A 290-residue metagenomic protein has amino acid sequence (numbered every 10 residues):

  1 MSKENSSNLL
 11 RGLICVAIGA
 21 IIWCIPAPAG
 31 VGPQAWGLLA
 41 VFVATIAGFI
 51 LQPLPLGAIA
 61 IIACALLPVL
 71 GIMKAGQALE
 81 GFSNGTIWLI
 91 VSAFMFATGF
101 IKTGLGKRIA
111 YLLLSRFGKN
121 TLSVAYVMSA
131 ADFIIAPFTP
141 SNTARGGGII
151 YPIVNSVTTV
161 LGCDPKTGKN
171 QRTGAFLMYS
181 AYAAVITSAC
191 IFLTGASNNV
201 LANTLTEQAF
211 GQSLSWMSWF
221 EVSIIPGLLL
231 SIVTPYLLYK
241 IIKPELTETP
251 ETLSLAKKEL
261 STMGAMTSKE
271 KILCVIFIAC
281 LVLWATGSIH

Functional and structural regions predicted by a protein language model:
S2-C24, N142-R145, L161-V275, H290: Juxtamembrane and boundary regions of transmembrane helices in multi-pass small-molecule transporters and channels
R11-V43: Hydrophobic transmembrane alpha-helices
L13-I21, V43-A47, I62-A65, V69 (+8 more regions): Generic alpha-helical transmembrane segments of integral inner-membrane proteins, especially permease/transport modules
C24-I25, I50-L51, V69-L70, F117 (+3 more regions): Helix-loop junctions at the membrane-solvent interface of multi-pass transporters, primarily the C-terminal
A27, A44, G57-K166, V275: Membrane-embedded alpha-helical segments and adjacent helix-loop junctions characteristic of multi-pass solute
P28-W36, V43-I61, S231, P235-K243 (+2 more regions): Flexible hinge motifs at transmembrane-helix junctions and intramembrane kinks/re-entrant loops in multi-pass membrane
A29-G32, G71-G81, N203-L214, S218 (+1 more regions): Transmembrane helix-loop junctions at the membrane interface of multipass transporters and ion channels
I46-P55, A131-S141, Y182-L193, L283-G287: Transmembrane alpha-helix interface/packing and boundary motifs in multi-pass membrane proteins, characterized by
